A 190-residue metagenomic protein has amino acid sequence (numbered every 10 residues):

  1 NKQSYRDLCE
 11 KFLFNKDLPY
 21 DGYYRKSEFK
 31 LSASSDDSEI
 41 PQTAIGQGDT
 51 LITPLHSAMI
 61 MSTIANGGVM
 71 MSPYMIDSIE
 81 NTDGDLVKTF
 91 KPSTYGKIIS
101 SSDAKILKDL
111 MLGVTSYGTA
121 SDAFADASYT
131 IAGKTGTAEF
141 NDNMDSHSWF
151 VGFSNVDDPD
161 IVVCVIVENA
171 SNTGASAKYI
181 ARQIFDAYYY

Functional and structural regions predicted by a protein language model:
N1-V165: Beta-lactam-recognizing serine transpeptidase/beta-lactamase-like catalytic domain environment
T53-M59, S176-Q183: Short amphipathic alpha-helical face segments that pack within enzyme cores and frequently flank/anchor catalytic
D85-S93, K178-Y190: Short, gly/Ser/Thr-rich active-site loops of penicillin-recognizing serine hydrolases
K97-S100, T173-A177: A short, polar/proline- and glycine-enriched secondary-structure boundary/capping micro-motif
E168-S171: A generic structural motif
